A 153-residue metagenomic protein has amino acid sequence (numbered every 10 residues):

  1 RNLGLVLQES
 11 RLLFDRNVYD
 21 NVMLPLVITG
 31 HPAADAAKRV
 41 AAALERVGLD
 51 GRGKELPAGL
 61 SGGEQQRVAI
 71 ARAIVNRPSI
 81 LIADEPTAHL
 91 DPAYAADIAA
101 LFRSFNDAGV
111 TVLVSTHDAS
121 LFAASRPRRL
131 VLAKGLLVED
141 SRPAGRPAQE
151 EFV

Functional and structural regions predicted by a protein language model:
Y19-V27, A37, A41: Short helical segment in ABC ATPase nucleotide-binding domains corresponding to the A-loop/adjacent helical element
E55, N76, A108: Conserved signature/switch motifs of ABC ATPase nucleotide-binding domains
L56-L60, E64: Conserved ABC ATPase signature
I70: Hydrophobic anchor residue at the start of the ABC signature
L81-D84: Catalytic Walker B motif of ABC-type/P-loop ATPase nucleotide-binding domains
P92-Y94: Helix N-cap at the start of a conserved alpha-helix in ABC-type nucleotide-binding domains
T116-H117: H-loop/switch region of ABC-family ATPase nucleotide-binding domains
